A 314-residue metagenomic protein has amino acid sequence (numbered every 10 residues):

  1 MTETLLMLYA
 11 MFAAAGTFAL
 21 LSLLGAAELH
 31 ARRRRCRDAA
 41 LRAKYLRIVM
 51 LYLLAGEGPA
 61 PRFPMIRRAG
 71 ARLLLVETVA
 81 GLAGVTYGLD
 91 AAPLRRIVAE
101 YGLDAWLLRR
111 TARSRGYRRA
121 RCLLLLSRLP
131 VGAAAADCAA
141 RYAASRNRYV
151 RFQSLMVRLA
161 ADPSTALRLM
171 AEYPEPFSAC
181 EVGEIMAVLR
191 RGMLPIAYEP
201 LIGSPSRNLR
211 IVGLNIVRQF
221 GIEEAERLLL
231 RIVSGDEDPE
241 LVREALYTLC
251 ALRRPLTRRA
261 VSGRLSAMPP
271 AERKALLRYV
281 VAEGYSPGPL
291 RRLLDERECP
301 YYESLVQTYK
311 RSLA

Functional and structural regions predicted by a protein language model:
M1-A40: N-terminal signal-anchor transmembrane alpha helix of single-pass membrane proteins, serving as the membrane-anchoring
L20-R34, A143-A179: Long, contiguous interaction/recruitment modules in multidomain scaffold/adaptor proteins
A27-R115: N-terminal topogenic membrane-targeting module
E57-G70, E172-E175, S206-R207, E296-E298: Juxtamembrane/interfacial segments around transmembrane helices
G81, L89-V98, A120-V131, R151-A161 (+8 more regions): Structural detector for internal amphipathic alpha-helices that build alpha-solenoid repeat scaffolds
V98-T111, V131-A143, P163-Y173, R191-G203 (+3 more regions): Amphipathic alpha-helical scaffolding segments comprising HEAT/armadillo-like alpha-solenoid repeats
W106-R109, R113-C138, R146-Q153: Structured extramembrane domains adjacent to transmembrane segments
G116-Y117, N147-Y149, E175-C180, R207-N208 (+5 more regions): Alpha-helix N-cap/helix-start positions at coil->helix boundaries
